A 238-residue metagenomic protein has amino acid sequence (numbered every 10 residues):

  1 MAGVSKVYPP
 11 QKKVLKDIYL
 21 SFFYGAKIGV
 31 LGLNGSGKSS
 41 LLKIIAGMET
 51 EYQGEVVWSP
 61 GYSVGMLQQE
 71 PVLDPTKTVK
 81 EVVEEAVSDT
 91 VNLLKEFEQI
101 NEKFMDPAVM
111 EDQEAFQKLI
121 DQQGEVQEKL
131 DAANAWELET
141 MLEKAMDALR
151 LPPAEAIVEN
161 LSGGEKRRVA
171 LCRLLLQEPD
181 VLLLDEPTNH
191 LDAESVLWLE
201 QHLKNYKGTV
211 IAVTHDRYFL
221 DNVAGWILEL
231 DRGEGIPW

Functional and structural regions predicted by a protein language model:
M1-W238: ABC ATP-binding cassette signature C-motif
